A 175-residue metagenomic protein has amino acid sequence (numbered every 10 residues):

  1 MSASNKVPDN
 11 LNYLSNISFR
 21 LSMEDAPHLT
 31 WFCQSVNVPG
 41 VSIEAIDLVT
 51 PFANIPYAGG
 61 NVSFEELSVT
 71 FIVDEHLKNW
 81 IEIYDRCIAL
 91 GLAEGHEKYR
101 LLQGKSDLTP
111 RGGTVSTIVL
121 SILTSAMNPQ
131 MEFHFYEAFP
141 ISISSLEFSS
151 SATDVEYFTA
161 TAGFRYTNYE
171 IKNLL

Functional and structural regions predicted by a protein language model:
M1-L175: Glycine-rich, low-complexity intrinsically disordered segments
